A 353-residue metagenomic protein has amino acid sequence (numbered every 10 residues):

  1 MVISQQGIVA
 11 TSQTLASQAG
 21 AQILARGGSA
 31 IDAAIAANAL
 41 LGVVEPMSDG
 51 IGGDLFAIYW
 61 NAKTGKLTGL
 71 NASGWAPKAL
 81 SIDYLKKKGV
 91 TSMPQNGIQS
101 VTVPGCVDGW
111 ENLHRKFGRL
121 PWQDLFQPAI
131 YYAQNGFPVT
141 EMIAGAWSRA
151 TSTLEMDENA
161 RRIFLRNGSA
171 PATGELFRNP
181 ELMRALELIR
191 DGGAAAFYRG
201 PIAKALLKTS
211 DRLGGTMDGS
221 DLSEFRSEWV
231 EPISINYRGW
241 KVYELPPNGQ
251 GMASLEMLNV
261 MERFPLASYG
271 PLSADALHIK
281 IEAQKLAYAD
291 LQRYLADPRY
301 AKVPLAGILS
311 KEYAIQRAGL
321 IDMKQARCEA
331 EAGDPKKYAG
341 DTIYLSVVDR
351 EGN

Functional and structural regions predicted by a protein language model:
M1-Q18, Q22, A30-R199, A203-G249 (+1 more regions): Noncatalytic scaffold domains of N-terminal-nucleophile
L24, G193, P265-S268: Short amphipathic alpha-helical interaction patches enriched in hydrophobic/aromatic residues with interspersed Lys/Arg
G109, A185, E256, V260 (+1 more regions): Generic recognition of well-ordered alpha-helical segments
G200, M257, T342: Extreme N-terminus nucleophile/cap motif
G251-A267: M16/insulysin-pitrilysin zinc metalloprotease superfamily fold
R263-N353: Internal maturation/activation junctions in enzymes
